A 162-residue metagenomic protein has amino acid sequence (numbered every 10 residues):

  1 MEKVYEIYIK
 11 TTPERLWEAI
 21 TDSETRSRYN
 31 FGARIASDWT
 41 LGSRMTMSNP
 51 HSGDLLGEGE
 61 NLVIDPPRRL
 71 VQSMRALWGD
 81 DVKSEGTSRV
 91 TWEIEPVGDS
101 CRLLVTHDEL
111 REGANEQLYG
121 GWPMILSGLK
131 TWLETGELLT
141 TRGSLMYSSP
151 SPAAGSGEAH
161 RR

Functional and structural regions predicted by a protein language model:
M1-I9: Short amphipathic
V4-Y5, R15, E24-E58, P67-R69 (+1 more regions): Short beta-edge strand/loop motif at the mouth of beta-sheet-based domains
T11-R15, G113: A generic structural signal for alpha-helix starts
L16-W17, R26, M45, N61 (+4 more regions): Hydrophobic pocket/interface hotspot
A19-I20, I64: Conserved catalytic core of Hanks-type protein kinase domains
I20, N30, M74, L133: Short, flexible helix/strand-to-coil boundary loops that buttress conserved ligand/catalytic motifs in alpha/beta
I35-D38, H51-G98, R102, D108: Hydrophobic-ligand binding "helix-grip"
E109-R162: A conserved amphipathic terminal alpha-helix motif
